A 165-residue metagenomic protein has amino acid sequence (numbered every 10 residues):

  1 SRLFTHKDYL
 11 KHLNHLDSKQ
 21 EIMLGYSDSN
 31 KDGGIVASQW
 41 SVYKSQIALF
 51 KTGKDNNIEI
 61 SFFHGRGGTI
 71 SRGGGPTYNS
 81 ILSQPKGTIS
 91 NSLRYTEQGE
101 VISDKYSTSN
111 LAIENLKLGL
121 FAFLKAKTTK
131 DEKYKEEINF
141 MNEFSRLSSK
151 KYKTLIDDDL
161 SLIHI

Functional and structural regions predicted by a protein language model:
S1-K150: Catalytic or ion-translocation cores adjacent to nucleophile or general acid/base/metal-coordination motifs in diverse
I163-I165: Conserved small/polar residues in nucleotide/adenosyl-binding loops
